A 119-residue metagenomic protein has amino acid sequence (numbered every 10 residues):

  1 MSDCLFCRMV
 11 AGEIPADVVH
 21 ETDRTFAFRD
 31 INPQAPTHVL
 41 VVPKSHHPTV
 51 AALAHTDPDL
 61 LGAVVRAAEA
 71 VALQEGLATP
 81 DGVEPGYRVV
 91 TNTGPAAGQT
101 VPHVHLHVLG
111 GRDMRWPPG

Functional and structural regions predicted by a protein language model:
M1-G119: HIT superfamily nucleotide-processing domains
